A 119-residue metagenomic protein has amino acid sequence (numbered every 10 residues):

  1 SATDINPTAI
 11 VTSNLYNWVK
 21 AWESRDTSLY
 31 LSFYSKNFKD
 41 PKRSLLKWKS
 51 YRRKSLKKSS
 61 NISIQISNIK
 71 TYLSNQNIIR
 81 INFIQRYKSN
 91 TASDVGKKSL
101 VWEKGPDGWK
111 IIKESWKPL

Functional and structural regions predicted by a protein language model:
S1-D4, V95-L119: Short beta-strand edge/turn micro-motifs at domain boundaries
S1-S24, S32: Short, low-complexity N-terminal intrinsically disordered segments enriched in polar/charged residues
K20-E23, T27-L46: Short, solvent-exposed secondary-structure junction/capping segments
Y30-L31, W48, I81, W102: Hydrophobic pocket/interface hotspot
N37-K39, R86-K88, K117-L119: Solvent-exposed loop/turn segments at secondary-structure junctions within structured extracellular/periplasmic domains
R53-K97: Surface-exposed, charged secondary-structure patches
